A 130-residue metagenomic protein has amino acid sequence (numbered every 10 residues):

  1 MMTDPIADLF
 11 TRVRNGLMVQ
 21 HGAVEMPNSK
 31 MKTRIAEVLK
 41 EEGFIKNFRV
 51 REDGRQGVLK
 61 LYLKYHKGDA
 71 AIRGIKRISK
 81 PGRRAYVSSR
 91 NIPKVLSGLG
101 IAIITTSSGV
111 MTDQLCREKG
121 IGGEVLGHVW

Functional and structural regions predicted by a protein language model:
M1-W130: Core subunits and conserved enzymes of cellular information-processing and envelope-translocation systems across
